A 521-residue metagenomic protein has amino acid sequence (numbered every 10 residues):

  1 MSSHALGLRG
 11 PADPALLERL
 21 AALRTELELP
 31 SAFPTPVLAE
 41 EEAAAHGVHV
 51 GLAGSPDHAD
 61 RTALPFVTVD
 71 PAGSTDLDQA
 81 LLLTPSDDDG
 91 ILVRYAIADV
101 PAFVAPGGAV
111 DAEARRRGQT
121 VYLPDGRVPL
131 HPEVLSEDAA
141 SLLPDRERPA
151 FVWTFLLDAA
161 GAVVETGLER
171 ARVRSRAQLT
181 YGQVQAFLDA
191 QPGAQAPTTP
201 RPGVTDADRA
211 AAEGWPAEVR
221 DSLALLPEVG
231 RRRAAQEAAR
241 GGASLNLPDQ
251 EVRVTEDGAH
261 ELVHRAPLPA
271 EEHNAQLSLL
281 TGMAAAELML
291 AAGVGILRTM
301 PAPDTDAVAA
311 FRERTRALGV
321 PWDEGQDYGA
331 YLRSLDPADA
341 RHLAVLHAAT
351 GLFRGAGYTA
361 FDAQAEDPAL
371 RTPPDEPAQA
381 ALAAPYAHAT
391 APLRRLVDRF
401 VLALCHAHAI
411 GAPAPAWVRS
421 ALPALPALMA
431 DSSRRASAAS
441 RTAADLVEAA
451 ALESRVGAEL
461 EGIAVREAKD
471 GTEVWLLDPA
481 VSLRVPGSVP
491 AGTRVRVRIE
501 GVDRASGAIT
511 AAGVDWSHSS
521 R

Functional and structural regions predicted by a protein language model:
S2-R24, P36-V495, E500-I509, H518-R521: Electropositive polyanion-binding surfaces
S31: Alpha-helical structural modules in large enzymes and assemblies
